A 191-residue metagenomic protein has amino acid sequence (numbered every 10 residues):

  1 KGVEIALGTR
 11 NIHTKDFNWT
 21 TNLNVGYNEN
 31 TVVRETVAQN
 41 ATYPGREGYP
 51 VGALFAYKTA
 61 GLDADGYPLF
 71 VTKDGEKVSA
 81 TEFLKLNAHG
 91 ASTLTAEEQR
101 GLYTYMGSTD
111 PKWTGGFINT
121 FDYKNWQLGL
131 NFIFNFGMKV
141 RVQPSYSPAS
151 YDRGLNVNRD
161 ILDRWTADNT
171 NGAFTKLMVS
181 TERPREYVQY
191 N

Functional and structural regions predicted by a protein language model:
V3, R10-T109, V140, A149 (+1 more regions): Conserved small-residue
V3-N11, W19-Y27, G115-F121, W126-F134: Membrane-embedded beta-strands that build the outer-membrane beta-barrel scaffold
A53, G61, F83-K85, T93 (+4 more regions): Acidic/proline-rich low-complexity IDRs
N135-N191: Extracytoplasmic gating/loop element in the C-terminal half of outer-membrane beta-barrel translocons and assembly
